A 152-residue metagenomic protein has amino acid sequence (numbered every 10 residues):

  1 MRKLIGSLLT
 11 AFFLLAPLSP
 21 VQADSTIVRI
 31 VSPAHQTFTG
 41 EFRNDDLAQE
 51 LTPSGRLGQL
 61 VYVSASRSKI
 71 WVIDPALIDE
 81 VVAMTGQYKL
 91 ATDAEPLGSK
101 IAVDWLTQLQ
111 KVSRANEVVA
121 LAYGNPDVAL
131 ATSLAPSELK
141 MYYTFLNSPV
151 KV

Functional and structural regions predicted by a protein language model:
R2-V152: N-terminal membrane-targeting/anchoring modules of bacterial envelope and secretion proteins
